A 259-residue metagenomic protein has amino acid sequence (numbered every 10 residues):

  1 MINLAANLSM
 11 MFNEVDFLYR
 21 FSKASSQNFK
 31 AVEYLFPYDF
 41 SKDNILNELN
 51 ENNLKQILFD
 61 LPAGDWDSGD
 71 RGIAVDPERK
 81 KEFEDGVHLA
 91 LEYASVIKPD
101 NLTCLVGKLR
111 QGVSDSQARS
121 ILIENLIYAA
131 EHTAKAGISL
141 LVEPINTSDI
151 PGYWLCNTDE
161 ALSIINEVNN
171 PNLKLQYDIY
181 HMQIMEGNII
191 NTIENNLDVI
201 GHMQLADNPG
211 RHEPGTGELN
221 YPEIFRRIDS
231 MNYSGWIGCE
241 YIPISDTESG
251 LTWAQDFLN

Functional and structural regions predicted by a protein language model:
M1-L8, L58-I73, V106-R110, I145: N-terminal small/glycine-rich loop or linker at the start of catalytic domains across soluble metabolic enzymes
M1-N28, Y38, L89, K98-D100 (+2 more regions): Histidine-acidic metal/acid-base catalytic patches
E33, I57-D60, T103, L141 (+2 more regions): Conserved beta-strand positions in the central sheet of alpha/beta enzyme cores
D39-E48: Active-site-adjacent beta->alpha loops and helix N-cap segments on the catalytic face of soluble alpha/beta enzymes
S41, W66, Q111, E143 (+3 more regions): Generic structural signal for helix capping and beta-alpha/helix-loop junctions
E48-D65, L122-K135, D159-N170, I224-R227 (+1 more regions): Alpha-helix-loop-beta-strand connector modules within alpha/beta enzyme cores
D65-S68, D100-L105, M203-L205: Short, basic/glycine-rich phosphate-binding loops at helix/coil junctions that contact nucleotide phosphates
I73-K174: Active-site acidic/histidine proton-transfer and metal-coordination neighborhood in alpha/beta enzyme cores
